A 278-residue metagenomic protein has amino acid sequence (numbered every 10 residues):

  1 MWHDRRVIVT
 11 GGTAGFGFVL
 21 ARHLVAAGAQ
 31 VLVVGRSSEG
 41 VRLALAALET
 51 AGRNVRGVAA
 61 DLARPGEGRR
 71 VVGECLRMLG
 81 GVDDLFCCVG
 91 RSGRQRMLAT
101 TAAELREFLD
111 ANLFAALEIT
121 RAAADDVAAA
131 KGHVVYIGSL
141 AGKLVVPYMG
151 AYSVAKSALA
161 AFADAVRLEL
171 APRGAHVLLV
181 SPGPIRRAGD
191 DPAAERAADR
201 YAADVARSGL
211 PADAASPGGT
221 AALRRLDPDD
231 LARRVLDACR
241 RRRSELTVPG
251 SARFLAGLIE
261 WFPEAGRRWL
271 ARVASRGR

Functional and structural regions predicted by a protein language model:
G11-G15: Conserved glycine-rich cofactor-binding loop
A29-L43: Conserved glycine-rich Rossmann-like NAD(P)H-binding loop of the short-chain dehydrogenase/reductase
A59-R70, A102: The beta1-alpha1 cofactor-binding region of Rossmann-like NAD(H)/NADP(H)-dependent oxidoreductases
R96-L109: Substrate-binding pocket helix/loop in short-chain dehydrogenase/reductase
T120, A155: Active-site helix of classical SDR
S139: Residue(s) in the substrate-gating loop at a strand-loop-helix junction that position the organic substrate next
L168, P172-G250: SDR active-site lid
